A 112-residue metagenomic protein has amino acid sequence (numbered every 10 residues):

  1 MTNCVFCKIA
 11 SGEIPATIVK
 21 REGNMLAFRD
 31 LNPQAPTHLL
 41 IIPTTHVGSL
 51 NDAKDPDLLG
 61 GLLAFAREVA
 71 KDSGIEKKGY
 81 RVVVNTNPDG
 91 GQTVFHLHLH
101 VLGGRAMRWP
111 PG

Functional and structural regions predicted by a protein language model:
M1-G112: HIT superfamily nucleotide-processing domains
